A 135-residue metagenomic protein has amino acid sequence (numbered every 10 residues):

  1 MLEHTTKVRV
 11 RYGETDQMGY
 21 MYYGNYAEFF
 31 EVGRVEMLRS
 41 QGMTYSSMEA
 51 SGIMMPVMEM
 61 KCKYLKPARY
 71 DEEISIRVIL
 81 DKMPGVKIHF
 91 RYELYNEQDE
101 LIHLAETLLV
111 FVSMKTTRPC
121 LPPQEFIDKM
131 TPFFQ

Functional and structural regions predicted by a protein language model:
M1-S75, M83-Q135: Terminal targeting signals and extreme-terminal segments of soluble enzymes
